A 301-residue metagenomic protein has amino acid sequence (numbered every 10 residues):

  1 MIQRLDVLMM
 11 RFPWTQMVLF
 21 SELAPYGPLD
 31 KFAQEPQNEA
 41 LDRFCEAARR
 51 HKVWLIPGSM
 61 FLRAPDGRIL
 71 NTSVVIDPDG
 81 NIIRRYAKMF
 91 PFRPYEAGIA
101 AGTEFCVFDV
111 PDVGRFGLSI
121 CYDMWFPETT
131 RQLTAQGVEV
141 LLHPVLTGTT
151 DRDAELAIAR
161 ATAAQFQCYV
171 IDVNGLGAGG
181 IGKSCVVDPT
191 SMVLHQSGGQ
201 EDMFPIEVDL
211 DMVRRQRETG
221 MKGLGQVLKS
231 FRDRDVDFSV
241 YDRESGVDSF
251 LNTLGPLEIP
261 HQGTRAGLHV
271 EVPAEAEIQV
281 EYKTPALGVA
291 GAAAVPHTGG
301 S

Functional and structural regions predicted by a protein language model:
I2-P78, R85, R131, G148-A164: Cys-nucleophile CN-hydrolase/nitrilase-fold catalytic domain and related Cys-dependent amidase chemistry that acts on
A24-G27, F90, M212: Feature marks short, surface-exposed loop/turn motifs that line or immediately flank catalytic pockets and channel
P28-D30, V113-R115, H143-V145: A short, structure-level motif marking secondary-structure boundaries and short turns
P36-I56, M124-F204: CN hydrolase (nitrilase-like) catalytic-core segments centered on the catalytic cysteine and neighboring Lys/Glu
A64-E139, G148-A157, A161, M221: Active-site catalytic loop in hydrolytic enzyme cores
V107, G175-S301: C-terminal beta-strand edge segments of enzyme domains
